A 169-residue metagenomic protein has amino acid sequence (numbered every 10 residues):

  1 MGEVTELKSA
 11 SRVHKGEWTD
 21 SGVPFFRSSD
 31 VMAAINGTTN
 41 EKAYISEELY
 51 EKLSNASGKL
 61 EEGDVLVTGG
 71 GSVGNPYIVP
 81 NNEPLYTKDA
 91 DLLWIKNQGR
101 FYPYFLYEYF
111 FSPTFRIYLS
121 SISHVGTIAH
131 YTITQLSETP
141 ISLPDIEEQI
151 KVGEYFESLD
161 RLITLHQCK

Functional and structural regions predicted by a protein language model:
M1-A10: Non-catalytic DNA-recognition/assembly elements of restriction-modification systems
R12, G69, L85-L93, H124-I150: A short glycine-rich beta-alpha junction/loop motif
H14-S21, N40-E41, S121-I122: Short coil/turn segments at secondary-structure boundaries
R27-S29, Y44-F111: A short beta-sheet element
S28, I133-L136, Q167: ATP/adenylate-binding site constellation spanning eukaryotic-like Ser/Thr protein kinases, ABC-transporter
M32-S46: Short, basic/aromatic beta-hairpin or loop at an interaction surface
S54-A56, P103-Y107, F111-P144: Secondary-structure capping and domain/repeat boundary segments
L106, P140-K169: Amphipathic alpha-helical segments
